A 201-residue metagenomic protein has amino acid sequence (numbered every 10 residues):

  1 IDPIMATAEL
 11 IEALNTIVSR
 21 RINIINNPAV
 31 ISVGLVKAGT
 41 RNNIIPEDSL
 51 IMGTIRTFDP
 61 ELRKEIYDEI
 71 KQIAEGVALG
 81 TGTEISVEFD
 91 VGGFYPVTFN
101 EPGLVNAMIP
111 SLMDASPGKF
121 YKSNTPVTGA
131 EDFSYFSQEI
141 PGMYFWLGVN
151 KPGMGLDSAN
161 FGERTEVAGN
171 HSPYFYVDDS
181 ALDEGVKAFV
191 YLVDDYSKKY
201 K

Functional and structural regions predicted by a protein language model:
M5-K201: Metal-dependent amide/peptide-bond hydrolase catalytic core, centered on the "pita-bread" metallohydrolase fold
